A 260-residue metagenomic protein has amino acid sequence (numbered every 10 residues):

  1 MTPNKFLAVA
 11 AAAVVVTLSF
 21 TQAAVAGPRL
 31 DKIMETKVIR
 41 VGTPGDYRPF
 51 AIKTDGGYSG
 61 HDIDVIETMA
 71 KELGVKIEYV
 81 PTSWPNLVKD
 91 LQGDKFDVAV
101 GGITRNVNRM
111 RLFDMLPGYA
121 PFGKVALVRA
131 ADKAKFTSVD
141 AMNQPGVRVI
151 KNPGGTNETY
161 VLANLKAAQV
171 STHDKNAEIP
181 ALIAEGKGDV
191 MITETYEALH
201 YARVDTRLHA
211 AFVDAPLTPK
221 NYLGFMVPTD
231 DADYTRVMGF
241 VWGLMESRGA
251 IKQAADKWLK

Functional and structural regions predicted by a protein language model:
A26-G102, R111: Extracytoplasmic small-molecule ligand-binding "clamshell" domains of the periplasmic binding protein/Venus flytrap
P28, T156-L165, Q169-V170, A210-V213 (+1 more regions): Ligand-binding clefts/hinges and TM-proximal coupling segments of bilobed small-molecule sensing domains
V38-T43, V139-G154, V170: Short loop->beta-strand "edge-of-pocket" segments that line small-molecule binding or catalytic clefts across diverse
G45, P121-V128, T195, A202-G243 (+1 more regions): Periplasmic-binding protein-like
I63-E72, D132, D140, G146 (+2 more regions): Extended ligand-binding regions for polar small-molecule ligands
K71, K76-A141, A215-T218: Acidic, polar ligand-binding/catalytic clefts
Y79-K89, S171-E185, Y196: Short helix-initiation/N-cap motifs at beta->coil->alpha
N86, G102-R111, Y160-A163, A184 (+1 more regions): A ligand-binding cleft/hinge motif common to bilobed small-molecule-binding domains
